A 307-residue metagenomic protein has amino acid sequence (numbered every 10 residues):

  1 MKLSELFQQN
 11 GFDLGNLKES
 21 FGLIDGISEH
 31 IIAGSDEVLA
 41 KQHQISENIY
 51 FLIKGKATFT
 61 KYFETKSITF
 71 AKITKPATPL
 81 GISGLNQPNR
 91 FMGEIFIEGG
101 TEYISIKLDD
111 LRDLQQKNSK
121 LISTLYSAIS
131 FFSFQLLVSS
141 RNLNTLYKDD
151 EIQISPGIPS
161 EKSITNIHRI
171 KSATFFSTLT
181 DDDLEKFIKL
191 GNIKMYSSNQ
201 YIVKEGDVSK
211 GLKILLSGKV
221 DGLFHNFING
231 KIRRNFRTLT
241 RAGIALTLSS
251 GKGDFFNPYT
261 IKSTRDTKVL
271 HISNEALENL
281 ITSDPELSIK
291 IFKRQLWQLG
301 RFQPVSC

Functional and structural regions predicted by a protein language model:
M1-C307: Cytosolic regulatory regions built on CNB/CRP/Popeye-like sensor folds
